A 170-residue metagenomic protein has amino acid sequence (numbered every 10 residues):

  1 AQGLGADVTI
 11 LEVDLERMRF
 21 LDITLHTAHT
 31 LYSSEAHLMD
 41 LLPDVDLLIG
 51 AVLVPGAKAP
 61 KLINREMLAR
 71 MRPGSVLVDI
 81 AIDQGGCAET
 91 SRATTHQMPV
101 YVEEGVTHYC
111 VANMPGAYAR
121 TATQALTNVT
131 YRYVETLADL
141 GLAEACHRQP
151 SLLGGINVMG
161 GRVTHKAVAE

Functional and structural regions predicted by a protein language model:
A1-G50: Glycine-rich phosphate/diphosphate-binding loop of Rossmann-like nucleotide-binding domains
Q2-L4, T24-H26, N64-L68, A93-T95 (+1 more regions): Short, solvent-exposed amphipathic alpha-helical segments in soluble enzyme and RNA/protein-processing domains
T9, L31, V76-V78, Y109: Hydrophobic/aromatic beta-strand patches that form the interior of the parallel beta-sheet core in alpha/beta enzyme
E12-E16, S33, P43-L47, L62-E66 (+4 more regions): Conserved active-site and cofactor/substrate-binding residues in soluble primary-metabolism enzymes
V13-L15, E35, L53-V54, A81-G86 (+1 more regions): Short, ordered loop/turn segments at secondary-structure junctions
L21, L42, P60-K61, A88-S91 (+1 more regions): Short, well-ordered secondary-structure micro-motifs
L48-T107: ADP-ribose/adenylate-binding Rossmann-like module
I82, C87-E170: Adenosine-phosphate binding glycine-rich loop
